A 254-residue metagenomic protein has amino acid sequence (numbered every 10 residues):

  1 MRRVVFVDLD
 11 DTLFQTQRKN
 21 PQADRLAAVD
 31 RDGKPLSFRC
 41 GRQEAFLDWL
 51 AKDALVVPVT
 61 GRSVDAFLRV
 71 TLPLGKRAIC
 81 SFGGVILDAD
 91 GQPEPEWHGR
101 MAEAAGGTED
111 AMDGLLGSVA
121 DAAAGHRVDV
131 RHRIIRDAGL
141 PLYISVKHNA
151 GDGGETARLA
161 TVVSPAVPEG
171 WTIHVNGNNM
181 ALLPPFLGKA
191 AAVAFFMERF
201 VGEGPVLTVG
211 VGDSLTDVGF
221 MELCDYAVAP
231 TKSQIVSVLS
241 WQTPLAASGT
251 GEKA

Functional and structural regions predicted by a protein language model:
M1-V5, L9-P58, A66: Active-site neighborhood of HAD-like aspartate-dependent phosphohydrolases
R3-V5, G75-K76, T208: The start of beta-strands in P-loop NTPase/AAA+ ATPase cores
V7-K19, S81-G83, A89, D137-A138 (+1 more regions): Short loop/turn segments at strand-loop or loop-helix junctions that form parts of catalytic or ligand-binding pockets
F38-A124: Active-site phosphate-binding/coordination module
A66-R69, A192, G219-F220, S237-V238: Phosphate- and divalent-cation-binding pockets in alpha/beta enzyme and binding domains that engage nucleotide-derived
A120-V209, L215-L223: Conserved acidic, metal-coordinating active-site core of Asp-based, Mg2+-dependent phosphoryl-transfer enzymes
L223-A254: Asp-based, Mg2+/Mn2+-dependent phosphohydrolase catalytic module
